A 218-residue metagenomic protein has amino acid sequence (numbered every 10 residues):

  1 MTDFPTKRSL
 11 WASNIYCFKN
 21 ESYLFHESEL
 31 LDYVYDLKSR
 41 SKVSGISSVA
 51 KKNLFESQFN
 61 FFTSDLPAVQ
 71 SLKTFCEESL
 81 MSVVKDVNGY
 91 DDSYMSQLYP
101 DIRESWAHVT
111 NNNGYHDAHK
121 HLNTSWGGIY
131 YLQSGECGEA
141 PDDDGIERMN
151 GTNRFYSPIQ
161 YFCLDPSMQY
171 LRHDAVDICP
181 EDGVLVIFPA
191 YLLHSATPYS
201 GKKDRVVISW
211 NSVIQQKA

Functional and structural regions predicted by a protein language model:
T2-Y90, Y94, Y115: Non-heme Fe(II)/2-oxoglutarate
A12-Y16, G127, R205: Short hydrophobic/aromatic beta-strand or adjacent loop that forms the aromatic wall/cage of a ligand/substrate-binding
Y23, G135, Q160, L192-H194 (+1 more regions): Short, solvent-exposed loop/turn segments at secondary-structure junctions
L72, K120, D204: Hydrophobic (often cysteine-bearing) scaffold residues that line and stabilize catalytic clefts of nucleotide/cofactor
G89-S105: A short coil-to-beta-strand element that immediately follows conserved catalytic motifs
D101-L185: Catalytic core of non-heme Fe(II) oxygenases with the double-stranded beta-helix
S167-A218: Catalytic core of Fe(II)/2-oxoglutarate
